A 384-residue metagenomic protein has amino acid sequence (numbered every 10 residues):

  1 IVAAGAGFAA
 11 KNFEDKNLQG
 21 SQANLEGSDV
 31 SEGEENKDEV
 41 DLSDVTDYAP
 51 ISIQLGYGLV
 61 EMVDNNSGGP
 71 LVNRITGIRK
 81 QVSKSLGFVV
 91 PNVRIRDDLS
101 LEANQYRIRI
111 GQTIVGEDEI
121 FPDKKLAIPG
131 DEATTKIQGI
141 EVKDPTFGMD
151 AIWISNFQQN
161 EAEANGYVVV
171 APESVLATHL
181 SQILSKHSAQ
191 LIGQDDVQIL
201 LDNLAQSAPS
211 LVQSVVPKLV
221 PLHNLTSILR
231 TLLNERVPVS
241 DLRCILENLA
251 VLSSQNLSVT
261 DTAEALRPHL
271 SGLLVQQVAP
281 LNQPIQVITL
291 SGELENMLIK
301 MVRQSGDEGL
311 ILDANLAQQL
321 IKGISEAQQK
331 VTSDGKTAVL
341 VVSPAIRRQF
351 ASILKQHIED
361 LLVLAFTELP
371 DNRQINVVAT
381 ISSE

Functional and structural regions predicted by a protein language model:
I1-A9: Small-residue-enriched core segments of transmembrane alpha-helices in multipass membrane transport and channel
K11-E384: Membrane-embedded alpha-helical signal segments
